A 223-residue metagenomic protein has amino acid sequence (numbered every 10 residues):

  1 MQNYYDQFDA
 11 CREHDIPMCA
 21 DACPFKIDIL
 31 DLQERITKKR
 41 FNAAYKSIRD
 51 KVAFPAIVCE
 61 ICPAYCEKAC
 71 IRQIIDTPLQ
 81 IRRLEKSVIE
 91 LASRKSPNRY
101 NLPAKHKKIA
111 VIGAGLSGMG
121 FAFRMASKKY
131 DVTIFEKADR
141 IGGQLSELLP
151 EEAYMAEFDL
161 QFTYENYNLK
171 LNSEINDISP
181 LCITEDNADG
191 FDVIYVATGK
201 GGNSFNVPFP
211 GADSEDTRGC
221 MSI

Functional and structural regions predicted by a protein language model:
M1-F8, D28-C59, I75-N101: Ferredoxin-type iron-sulfur electron-transfer modules in oxidoreductases and energy-metabolism complexes
C11, Y100-P103, D186: Replace "in large, NTP-powered and nucleic-acid-processing enzymes" with "in large, NTP-powered factors and other
E13-K38, E60-V88, T133, K137-R140 (+1 more regions): Iron-sulfur cluster-binding cysteine motifs and their immediate structural context in ferredoxin-like electron-transfer
K26-K38, A43-K46, P78-L79, V111-N172 (+1 more regions): Beta1-alpha1 glycine-rich phosphate/pyrophosphate-binding loop at the start of Rossmann-like nucleotide-binding domains
A53-I75, K95-T133, K137: Long, charge-rich boundary regions
L84-L102, T163, L169-L171, N203-I223: Glycine-rich dinucleotide-binding loop and its adjacent helix/turn
K108-I112, D159-S204: Feature captures the FAD/FMN-dependent oxidoreductase FAD-binding
F121, Q144, L181, F205-V207: Short glycine-/acidic-enriched loop or helix-start segments at secondary-structure transitions that form or flank
